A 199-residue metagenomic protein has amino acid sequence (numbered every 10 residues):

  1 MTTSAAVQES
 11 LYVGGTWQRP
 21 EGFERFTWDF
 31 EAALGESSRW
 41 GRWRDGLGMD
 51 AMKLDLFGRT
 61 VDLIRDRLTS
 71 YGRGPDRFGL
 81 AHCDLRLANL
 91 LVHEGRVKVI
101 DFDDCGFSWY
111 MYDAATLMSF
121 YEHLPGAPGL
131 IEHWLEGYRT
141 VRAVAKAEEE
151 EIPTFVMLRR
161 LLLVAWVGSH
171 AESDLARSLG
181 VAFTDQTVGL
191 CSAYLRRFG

Functional and structural regions predicted by a protein language model:
M1-D55, D76-F78: A cross-family kinase active-site recognition segment
V7, R65-M111: Active-site acidic catalytic loop and adjacent metal/ATP-binding pocket of ATP-dependent phosphoryl transfer enzymes
F26-E31, T154-W166: Hydrophobic alpha-helical segments that form the core of small-molecule binding pockets and/or dimer interfaces
R44-G46, L163-G199: ATP/Mg2+ or Mg2+-diphosphate-binding catalytic cores that bind nucleotide phosphates or diphosphates via glycine-rich
L54-S70: Mechanochemical coupling/switch segment within NTP-driven translocation systems
F107-Y112, Q186, L190: Gly/Ser/Thr-rich active-site loops/lids in small-molecule metabolic enzymes that frequently grip phosphoryl groups
Y110-A143, R159-L175: Active-site activation/catalytic loop segments of kinase-like enzymes and analogous catalytic loops in related
V144-V156: All-alpha amphipathic helical-bundle segments outside canonical DNA-binding/catalytic cores that form hydrophobic
